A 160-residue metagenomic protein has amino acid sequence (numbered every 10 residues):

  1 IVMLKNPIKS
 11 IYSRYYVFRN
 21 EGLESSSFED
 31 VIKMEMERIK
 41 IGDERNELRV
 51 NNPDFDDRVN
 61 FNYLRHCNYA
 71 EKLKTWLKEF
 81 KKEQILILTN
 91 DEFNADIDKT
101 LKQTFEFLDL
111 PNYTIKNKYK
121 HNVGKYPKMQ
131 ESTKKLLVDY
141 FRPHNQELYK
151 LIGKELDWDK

Functional and structural regions predicted by a protein language model:
I1-S13: Conserved phosphate-donor/acceptor-positioning beta-strand/loop module used by diverse small-molecule
L4-N6, V31-M36, K116-K120: Short C-terminal domain-edge/linker segments immediately following a structured domain
S10-F18, M34-E35, K134, V138-N145: Charged, low-complexity, helix-prone segments enriched in Lys/Glu/Asp/Gln
I11-Y16, G22-L23, D98-L101: Short aromatic-enriched loop/helix-cap "lid" or pocket-rim segments at secondary-structure transitions that line
Y16-F61: PAPS-dependent sulfation machinery
N60-N68: Acceptor-substrate binding/catalytic loop of class I
L64, K74-E147, G153-K160: The conserved 3'-phosphoadenosine-5'-phosphosulfate
E71: Active-site glycine-rich loop that binds ribose-phosphate moieties when present
